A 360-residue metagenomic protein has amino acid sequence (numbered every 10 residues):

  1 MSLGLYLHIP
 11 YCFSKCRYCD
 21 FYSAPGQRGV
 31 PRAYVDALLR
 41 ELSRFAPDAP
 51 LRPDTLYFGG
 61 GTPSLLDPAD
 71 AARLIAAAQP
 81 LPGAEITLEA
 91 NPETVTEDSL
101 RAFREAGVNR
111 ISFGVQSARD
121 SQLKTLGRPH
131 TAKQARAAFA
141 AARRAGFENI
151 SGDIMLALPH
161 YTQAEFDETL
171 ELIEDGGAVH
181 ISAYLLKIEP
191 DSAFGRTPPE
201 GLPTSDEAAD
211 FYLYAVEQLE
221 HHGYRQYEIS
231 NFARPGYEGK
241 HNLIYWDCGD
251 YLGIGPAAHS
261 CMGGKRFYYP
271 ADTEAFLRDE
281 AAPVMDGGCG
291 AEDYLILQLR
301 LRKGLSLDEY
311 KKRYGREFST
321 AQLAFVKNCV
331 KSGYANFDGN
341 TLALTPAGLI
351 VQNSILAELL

Functional and structural regions predicted by a protein language model:
M1-I9: Immediate flanking context of iron-sulfur cluster ligation sites
S2, S23-P47, R52-R316: C-terminal scaffold of the Radical SAM
P10-F21: Local cysteine-cluster metal-coordination motifs and their immediate loop/turn environment, predominantly Fe-S cluster
R316-N328: Short amphipathic alpha-helical interaction segments
K331-N340: A short, conserved structural fragment
T341-T345: Minor-groove-contacting beta-hairpin "wing" of winged helix-turn-helix DNA-binding domains
A347-L360: Short, amphipathic alpha-helical interaction segments positioned at domain boundaries
